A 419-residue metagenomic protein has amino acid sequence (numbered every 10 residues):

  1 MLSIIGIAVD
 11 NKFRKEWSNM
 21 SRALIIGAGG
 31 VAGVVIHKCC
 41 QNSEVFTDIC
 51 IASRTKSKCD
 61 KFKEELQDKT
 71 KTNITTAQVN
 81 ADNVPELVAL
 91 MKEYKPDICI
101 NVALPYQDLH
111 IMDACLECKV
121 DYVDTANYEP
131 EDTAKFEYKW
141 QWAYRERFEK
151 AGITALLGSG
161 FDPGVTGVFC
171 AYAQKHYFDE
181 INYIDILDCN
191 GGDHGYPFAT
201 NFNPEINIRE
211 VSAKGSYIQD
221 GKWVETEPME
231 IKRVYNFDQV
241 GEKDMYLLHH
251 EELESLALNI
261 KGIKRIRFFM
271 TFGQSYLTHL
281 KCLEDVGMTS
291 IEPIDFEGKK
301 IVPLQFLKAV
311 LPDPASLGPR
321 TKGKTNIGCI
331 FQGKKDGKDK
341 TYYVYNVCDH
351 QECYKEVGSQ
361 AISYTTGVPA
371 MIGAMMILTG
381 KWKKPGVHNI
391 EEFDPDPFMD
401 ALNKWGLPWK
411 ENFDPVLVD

Functional and structural regions predicted by a protein language model:
L24-G29: Conserved N-terminal Rossmann-fold NAD(P)-binding element of oxidoreductases
A32-G33: N-terminal Rossmann-fold NAD(P) dinucleotide-binding loop
T55-S57: Helix N-cap at the beta1-alpha1 junction of Rossmann-like dinucleotide-binding domains, i.e., the first residues
T70-D82: Rossmann-fold cofactor-recognition segment
A81-E93: Conserved Rossmann-fold cofactor-binding substructure of NAD(P)-dependent oxidoreductases
N127-I153: Rossmann-fold NAD(P)-binding glycine/threonine-rich loop
K175-D419: C-terminal catalytic/substrate-binding lobe primarily of soluble NAD(P)-dependent oxidoreductases
